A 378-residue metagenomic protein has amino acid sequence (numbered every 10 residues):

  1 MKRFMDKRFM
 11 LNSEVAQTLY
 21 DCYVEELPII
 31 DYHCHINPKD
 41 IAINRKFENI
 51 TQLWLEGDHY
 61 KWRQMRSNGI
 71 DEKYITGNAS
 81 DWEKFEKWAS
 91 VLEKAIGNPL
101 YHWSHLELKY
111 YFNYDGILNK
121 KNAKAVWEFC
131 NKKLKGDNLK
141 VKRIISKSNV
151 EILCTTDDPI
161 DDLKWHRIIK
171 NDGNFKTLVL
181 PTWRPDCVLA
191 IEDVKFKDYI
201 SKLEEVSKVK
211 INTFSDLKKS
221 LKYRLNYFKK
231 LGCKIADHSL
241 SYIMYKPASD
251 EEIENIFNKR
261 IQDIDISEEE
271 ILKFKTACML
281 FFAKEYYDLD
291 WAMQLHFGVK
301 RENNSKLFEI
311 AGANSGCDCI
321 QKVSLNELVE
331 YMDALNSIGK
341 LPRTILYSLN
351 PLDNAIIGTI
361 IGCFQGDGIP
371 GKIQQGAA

Functional and structural regions predicted by a protein language model:
K2-L289, K340-G358, G362-A378: Metal-cofactor-binding active-site regions of metalloenzymes
A292: Residue-level detector of anion-binding/catalytic polar loops
F308, I338-G339: Acidic/His metal-coordination segments adjacent to aromatic residues that form catalytic metal sites in metalloenzymes
E309-C319: Active-site loop ensemble at the mouth of alpha/beta enzyme cores that anchors a bound cofactor
C319-V329, N350-G358: A general structural motif
Y331-S337: Short, basic/hydrophobic alpha-helical segments
